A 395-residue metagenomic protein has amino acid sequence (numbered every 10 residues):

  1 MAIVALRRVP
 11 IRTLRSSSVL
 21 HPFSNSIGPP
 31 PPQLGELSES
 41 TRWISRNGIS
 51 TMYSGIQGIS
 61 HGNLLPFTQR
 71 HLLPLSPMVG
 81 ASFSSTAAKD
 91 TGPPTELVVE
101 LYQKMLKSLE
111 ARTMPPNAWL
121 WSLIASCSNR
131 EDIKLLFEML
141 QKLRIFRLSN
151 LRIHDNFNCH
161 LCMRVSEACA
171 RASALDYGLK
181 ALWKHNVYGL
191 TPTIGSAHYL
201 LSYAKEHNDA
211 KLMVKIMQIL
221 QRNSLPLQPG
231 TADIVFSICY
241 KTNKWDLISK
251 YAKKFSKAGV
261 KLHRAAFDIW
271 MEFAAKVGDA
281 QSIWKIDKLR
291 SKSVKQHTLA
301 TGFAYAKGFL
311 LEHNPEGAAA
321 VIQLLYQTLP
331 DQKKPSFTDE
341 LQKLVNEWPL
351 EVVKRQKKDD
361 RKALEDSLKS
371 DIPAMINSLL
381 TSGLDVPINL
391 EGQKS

Functional and structural regions predicted by a protein language model:
A2-S395: A basic, Ser/Thr-enriched alpha-helical scaffold prevalent in eukaryotic organelle gene-expression machinery
